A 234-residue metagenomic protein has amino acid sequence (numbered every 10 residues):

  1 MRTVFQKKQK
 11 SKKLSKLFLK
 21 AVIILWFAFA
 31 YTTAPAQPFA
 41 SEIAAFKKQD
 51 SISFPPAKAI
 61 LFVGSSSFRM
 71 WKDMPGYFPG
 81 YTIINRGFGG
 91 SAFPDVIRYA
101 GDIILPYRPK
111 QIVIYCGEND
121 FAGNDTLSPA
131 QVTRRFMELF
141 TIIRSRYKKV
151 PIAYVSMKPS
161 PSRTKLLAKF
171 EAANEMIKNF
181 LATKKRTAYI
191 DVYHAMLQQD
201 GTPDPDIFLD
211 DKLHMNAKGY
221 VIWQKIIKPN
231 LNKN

Functional and structural regions predicted by a protein language model:
M1-I60, K72, G76-Y77, N234: N-terminal secretory targeting modules
W26, P159-N234: Catalytic His-Asp segment of secreted/periplasmic serine-dependent ester chemistry enzymes
Q37-M137, P161, L166-E171, E175: Conserved SGNH/GDSL esterase-like catalytic core that processes O-acyl groups on lipids and polysaccharides
R86, V155, I190-V192: Conserved beta-strand termini and adjacent loop/short-helix elements that scaffold enzyme active sites in alpha/beta
G101, L105, G117, T141-K148 (+4 more regions): Sec-exported extracytoplasmic/periplasmic mature domains
Y115, V155-S156: Alpha/beta-hydrolase-fold catalytic nucleophile elbow
Q131-V155, A172, M176-A188: Charged, glycine-enriched surface loops/patches that mediate electrostatic binding to polyanionic ligands
